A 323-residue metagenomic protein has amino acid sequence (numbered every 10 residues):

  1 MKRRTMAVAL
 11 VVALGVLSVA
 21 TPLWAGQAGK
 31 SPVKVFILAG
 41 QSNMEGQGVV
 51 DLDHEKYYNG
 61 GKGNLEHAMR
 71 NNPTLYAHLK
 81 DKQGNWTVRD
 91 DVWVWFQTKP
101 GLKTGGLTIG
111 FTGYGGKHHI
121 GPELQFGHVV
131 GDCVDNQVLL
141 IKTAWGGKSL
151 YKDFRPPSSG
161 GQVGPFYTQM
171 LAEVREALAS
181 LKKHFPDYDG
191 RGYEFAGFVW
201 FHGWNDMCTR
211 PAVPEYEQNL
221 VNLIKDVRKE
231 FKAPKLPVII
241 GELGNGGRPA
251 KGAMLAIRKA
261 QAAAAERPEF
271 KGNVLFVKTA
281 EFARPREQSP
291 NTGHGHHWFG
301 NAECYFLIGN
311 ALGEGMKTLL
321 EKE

Functional and structural regions predicted by a protein language model:
M1-K2, L17, G147, Y151: Compositionally biased, low-complexity segments enriched in small residues
M1-R4, V130: Positively charged n-region of N-terminal signal peptides that target proteins for export
R4-A9, S31: Hydrophobic alpha-helical context, especially transmembrane and signal-peptide helices
A9-V19: Bacterial N-terminal signal peptides
T21-A25: Sec/Tat signal peptide C-region and signal peptidase I cleavage site
G26-E323: Cell-envelope and extracellular/periplasmic
